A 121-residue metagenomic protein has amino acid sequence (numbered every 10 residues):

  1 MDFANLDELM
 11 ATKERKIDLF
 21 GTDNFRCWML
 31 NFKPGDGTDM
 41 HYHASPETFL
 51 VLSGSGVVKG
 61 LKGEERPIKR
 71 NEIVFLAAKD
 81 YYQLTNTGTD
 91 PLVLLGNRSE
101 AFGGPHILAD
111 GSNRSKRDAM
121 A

Functional and structural regions predicted by a protein language model:
M1-R26, D39, P105-A121: A short, N-terminal "cap"/entry segment at the start of jelly-roll beta-barrel domains of the cupin/DSBH fold
R26-H43: Conserved short histidine dyad/triad with adjacent acidic residue
M40, V58-K59, L76, Y82-T89: Short beta-strand His + acidic residue motifs that chelate non-heme Fe in jelly-roll/DSBH and cupin folds
S45-G56: Glycine- and acidic-residue-biased ligand/ion/polar-headgroup-sensing regions
T48, F75, D90-H106: A short hydrophobic beta-strand segment most commonly corresponding to one strand of the jelly-roll/cupin
K62-A78: Short acidic-glycine-tyrosine-enriched beta hairpin
